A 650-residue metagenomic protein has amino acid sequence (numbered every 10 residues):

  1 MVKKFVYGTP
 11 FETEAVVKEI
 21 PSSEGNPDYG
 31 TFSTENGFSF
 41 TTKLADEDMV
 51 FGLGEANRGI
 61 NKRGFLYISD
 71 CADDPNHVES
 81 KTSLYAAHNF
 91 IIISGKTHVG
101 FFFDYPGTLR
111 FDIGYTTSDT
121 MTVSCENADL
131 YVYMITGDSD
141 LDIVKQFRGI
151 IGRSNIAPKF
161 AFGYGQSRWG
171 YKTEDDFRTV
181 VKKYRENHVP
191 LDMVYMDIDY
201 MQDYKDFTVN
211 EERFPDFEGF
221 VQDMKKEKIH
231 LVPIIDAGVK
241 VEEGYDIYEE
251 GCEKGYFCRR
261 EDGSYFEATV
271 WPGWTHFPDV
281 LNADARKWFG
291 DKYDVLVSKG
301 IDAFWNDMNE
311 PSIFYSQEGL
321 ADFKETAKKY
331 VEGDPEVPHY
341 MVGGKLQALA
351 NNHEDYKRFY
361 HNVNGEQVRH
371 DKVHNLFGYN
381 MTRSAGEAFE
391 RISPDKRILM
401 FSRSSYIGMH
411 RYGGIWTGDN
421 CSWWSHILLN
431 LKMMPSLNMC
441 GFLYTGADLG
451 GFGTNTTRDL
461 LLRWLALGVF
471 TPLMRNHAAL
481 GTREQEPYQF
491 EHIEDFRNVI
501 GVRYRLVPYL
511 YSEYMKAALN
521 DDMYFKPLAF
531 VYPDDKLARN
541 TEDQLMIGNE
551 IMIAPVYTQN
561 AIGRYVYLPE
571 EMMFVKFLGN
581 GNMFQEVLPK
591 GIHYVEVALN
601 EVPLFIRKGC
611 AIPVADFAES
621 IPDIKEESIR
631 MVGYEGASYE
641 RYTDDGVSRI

Functional and structural regions predicted by a protein language model:
M1-P158, R168-G170, E174, V181-E186 (+4 more regions): Catalytic and substrate-binding clefts that recognize carbohydrates or anionic sugar/phosphate headgroups
T42-L44, S94, F102-Y105, I113 (+12 more regions): Glycine-rich, histidine-containing beta strand-loop boundary motifs that form or position
R63, V78, L376, T382-I398 (+5 more regions): Catalytic core of carbohydrate-active enzymes
F65-C71, L84-A87, R178, R286 (+3 more regions): Short, hydrophobic/amphipathic alpha-helical packing segments that form internal helix faces or helix-helix interfaces
Y85-N89, K96-H98, P106, D129 (+9 more regions): Extracellular structured ligand-interaction cores
F90, F147, Y184, M224 (+5 more regions): A residue-level signal for conserved active-site and pocket-lining positions in enzyme catalytic cores
I92-T97, R260-D262, P569-E570, G579: Short acidic-glycine loop/turn motifs at beta-strand connectors
P190-F496, V531-Y532: Aromatic- and carboxylate-enriched substrate-binding clefts and catalytic-loop regions of carbohydrate-active enzymes
